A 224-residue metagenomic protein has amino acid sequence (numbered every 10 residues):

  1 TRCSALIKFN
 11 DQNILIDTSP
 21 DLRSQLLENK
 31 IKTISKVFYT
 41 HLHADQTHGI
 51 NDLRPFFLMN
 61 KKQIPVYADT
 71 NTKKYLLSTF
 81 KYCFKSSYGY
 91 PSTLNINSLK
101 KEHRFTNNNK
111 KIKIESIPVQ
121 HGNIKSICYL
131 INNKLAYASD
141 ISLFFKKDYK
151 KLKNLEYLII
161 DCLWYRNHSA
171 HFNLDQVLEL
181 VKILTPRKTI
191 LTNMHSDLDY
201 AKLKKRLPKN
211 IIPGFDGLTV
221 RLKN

Functional and structural regions predicted by a protein language model:
T1-N29, N95-K147, D216-N224: Core dinuclear metal-dependent hydrolase active-site scaffold
N13-A68, N154-Y157: Active-site metal-binding motif and surrounding structural segment of the metallo-beta-lactamase
D17, L26, H41, L76 (+5 more regions): Divalent metal-coordination and catalytic microenvironments
D21, H43, S142, L163 (+1 more regions): Catalytic metal-binding/acid-base residues of hydrolase active sites
T33-Y39, S87-S92, N210-F215: Short hydrophobic/aromatic-enriched beta-strand-loop microsegments
N60-I64, T72-I96: Active-site neighborhood of divalent metal-dependent phosphoester bond hydrolases
I64-N71, K188-T192: Short internal beta-strands
E102, F145-N224: Binuclear metal-ion centers of metallo-dependent hydrolases, dominated by the metallo-beta-lactamase
